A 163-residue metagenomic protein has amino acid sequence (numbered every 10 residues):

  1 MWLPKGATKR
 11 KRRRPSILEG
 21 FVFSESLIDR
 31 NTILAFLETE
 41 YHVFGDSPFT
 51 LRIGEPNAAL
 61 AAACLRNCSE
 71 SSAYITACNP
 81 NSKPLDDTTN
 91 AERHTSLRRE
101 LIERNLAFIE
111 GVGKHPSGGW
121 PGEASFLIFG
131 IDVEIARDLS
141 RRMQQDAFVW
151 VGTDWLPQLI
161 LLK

Functional and structural regions predicted by a protein language model:
T8-G20: Positively charged N-terminal leader segments that act as targeting/secretion signals
I17-R99: N-terminal, charge-rich interaction modules
H42, S72-T76, I109-E110, S125-F129 (+2 more regions): Ordered hydrophobic segments in well-structured contexts
R52-N57, R99-I102, E110, P157-K163: Mature, function-bearing regions of proteins
D87, D138, L159-L162: A short secondary-structure junction signal
T89-I135: Amphipathic protein-protein interaction modules
G122-S125, F129-L156: Short, compact, well-ordered microdomains
